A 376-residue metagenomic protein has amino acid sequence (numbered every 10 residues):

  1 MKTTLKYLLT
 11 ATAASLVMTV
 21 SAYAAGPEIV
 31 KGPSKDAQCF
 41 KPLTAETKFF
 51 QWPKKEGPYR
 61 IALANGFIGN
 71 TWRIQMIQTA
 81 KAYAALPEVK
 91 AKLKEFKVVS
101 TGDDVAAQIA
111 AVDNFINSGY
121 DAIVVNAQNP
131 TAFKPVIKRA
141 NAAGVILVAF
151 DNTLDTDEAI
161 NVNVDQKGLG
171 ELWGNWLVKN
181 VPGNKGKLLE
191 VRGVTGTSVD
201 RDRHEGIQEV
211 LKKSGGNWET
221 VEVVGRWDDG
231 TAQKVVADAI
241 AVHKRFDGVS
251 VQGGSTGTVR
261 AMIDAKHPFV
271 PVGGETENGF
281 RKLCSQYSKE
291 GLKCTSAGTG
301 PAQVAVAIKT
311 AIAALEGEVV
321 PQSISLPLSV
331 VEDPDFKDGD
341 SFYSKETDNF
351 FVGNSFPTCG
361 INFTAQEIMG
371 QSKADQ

Functional and structural regions predicted by a protein language model:
M1-L9: Bacterial N-terminal signal peptides that target proteins for export
K2-T3, T19, P301: Conserved, well-structured beta-alpha core segment at the onset of a catalytic domain
T10-T19: Bacterial N-terminal signal peptides
Y23-Q376: A residue-level marker of the well-folded mature domains of exported/periplasmic proteins
